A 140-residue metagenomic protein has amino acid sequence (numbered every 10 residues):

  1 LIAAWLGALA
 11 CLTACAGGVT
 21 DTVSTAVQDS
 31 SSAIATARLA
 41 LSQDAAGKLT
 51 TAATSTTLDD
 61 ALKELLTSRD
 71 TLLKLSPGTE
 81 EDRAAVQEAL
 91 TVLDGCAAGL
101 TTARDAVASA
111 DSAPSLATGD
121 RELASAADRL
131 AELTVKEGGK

Functional and structural regions predicted by a protein language model:
L1, A16, K136-K140: Extracytoplasmic/periplasmic C-terminal soluble domains
L1-C15: Sec-dependent bacterial lipoprotein signal peptides
C11-V27: C-terminal region of N-terminal signal peptides and the immediate post-cleavage residues of exported proteins
V23-T101, D105, S115-G139: Alpha-helical segments in soluble extracytoplasmic regions
A108: Extended lipid/amphipathic-ligand handling interfaces
